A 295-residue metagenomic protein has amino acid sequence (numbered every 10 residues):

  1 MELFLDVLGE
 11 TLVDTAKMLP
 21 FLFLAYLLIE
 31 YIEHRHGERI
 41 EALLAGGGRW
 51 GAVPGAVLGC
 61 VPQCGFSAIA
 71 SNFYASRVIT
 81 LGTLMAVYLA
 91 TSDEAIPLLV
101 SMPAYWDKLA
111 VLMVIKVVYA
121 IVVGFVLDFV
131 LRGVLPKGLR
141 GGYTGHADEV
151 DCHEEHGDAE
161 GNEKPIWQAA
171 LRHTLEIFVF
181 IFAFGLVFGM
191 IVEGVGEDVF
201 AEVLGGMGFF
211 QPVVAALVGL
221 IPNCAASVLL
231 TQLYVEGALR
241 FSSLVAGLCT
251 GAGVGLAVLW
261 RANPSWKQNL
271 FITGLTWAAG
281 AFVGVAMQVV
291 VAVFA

Functional and structural regions predicted by a protein language model:
M1-Y31, E38, V111-P212, T273-A295: Selected transmembrane alpha-helices and immediately adjacent juxtamembrane segments of polytopic inner-membrane
A25-I29, E41, G51, S67 (+1 more regions): Short amphipathic alpha-helical segments
H36, W260-A279: Interfacial loop-to-transmembrane junctions
A42-L43, K267: Membrane-interface helix-boundary motifs at transmembrane edges
A45-G46, T83-Y88, L270-L275: Cytoplasmic-side transmembrane-helix entry/capping segments in multi-pass membrane proteins
A45-G47, V53-C64: Hydrophobic transmembrane alpha-helices
L58-V114, V192-N263: Membrane-interfacial helix-loop connectors
